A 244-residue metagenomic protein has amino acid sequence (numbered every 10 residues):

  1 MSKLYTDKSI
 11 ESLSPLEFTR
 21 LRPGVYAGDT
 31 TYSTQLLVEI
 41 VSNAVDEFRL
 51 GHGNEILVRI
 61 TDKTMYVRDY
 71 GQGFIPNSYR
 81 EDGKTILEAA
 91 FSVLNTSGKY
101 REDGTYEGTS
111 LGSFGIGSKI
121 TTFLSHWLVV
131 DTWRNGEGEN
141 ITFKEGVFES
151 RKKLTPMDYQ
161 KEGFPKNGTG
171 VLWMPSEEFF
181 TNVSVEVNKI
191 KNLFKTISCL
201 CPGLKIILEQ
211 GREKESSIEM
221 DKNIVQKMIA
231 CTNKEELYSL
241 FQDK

Functional and structural regions predicted by a protein language model:
M1-V41, V45, I86-S92, D103 (+1 more regions): Bergerat-fold GHKL ATPase/HATPase_c domain
S2-K8, K63-I86, S97-C231: GHKL-type ATPase core
L16, G53-E55, G168: Short glycine-rich loop/turn motifs
T30-I56, G117-L124: Conserved ATP-binding N-box helix of the HATPase_c
V41-S42, F91, K191, K195 (+1 more regions): Generic solvent-exposed, charged/amphipathic alpha-helical segments that serve as macromolecular interface scaffolds
V45, R49, N95, V129: Hydrophobic/aromatic-lined pockets within catalytic cores
E55-K63: Short beta-strand/loop element within the Bergerat-fold HATPase_c
F241-K244: Short, intrinsically disordered, charge-balanced linker/junction segments flanking boundaries in proteins
